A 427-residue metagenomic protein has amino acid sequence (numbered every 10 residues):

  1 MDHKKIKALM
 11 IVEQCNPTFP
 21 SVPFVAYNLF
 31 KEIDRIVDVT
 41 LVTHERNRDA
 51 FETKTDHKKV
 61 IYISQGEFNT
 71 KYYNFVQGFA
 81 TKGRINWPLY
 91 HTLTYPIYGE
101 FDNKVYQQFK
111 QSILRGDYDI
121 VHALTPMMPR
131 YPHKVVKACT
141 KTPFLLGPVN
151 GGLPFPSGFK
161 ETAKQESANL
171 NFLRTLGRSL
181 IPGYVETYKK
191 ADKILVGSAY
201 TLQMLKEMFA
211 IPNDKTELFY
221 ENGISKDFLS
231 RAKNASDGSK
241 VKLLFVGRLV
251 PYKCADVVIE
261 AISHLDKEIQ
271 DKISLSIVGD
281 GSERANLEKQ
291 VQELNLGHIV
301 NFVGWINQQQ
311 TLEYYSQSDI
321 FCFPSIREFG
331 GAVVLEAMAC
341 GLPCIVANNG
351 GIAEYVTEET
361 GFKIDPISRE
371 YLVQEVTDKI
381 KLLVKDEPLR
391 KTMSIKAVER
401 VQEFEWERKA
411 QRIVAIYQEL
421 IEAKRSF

Functional and structural regions predicted by a protein language model:
K4, E13, T70-L93, T140-P182: Acceptor-binding helix/loop patch of EC 2.4 sugar-transfer enzymes, predominantly nucleotide-sugar-dependent
L9, V149, S236-K253, I259-I262 (+1 more regions): Conserved donor-binding/catalytic core segment of Leloir-type glycosyltransferases
I61-I63, F144, R174-R231, G238: Donor nucleotide-sugar binding/catalytic pocket of nucleotide-sugar-dependent glycosyltransferases
N286-I306: Nucleotide-activated donor-binding/catalytic signature segment of Leloir-type glycosyltransferases, i.e., the conserved
W305-I306, E313-S318: Short alpha-helical donor nucleotide-sugar binding micro-motif in glycosyltransferases
I326: Aromatic "clamp/platform" in nucleotide-sugar-dependent glycosyltransferases that forms part of the donor/acceptor
P343-A347: Short hydrophobic beta-strand element within catalytic cores of glycosyltransferases and related nucleotide-activated
A353-K381, P388-L389: Change "using UDP/GDP/dTDP sugars" to "using nucleotide sugars
